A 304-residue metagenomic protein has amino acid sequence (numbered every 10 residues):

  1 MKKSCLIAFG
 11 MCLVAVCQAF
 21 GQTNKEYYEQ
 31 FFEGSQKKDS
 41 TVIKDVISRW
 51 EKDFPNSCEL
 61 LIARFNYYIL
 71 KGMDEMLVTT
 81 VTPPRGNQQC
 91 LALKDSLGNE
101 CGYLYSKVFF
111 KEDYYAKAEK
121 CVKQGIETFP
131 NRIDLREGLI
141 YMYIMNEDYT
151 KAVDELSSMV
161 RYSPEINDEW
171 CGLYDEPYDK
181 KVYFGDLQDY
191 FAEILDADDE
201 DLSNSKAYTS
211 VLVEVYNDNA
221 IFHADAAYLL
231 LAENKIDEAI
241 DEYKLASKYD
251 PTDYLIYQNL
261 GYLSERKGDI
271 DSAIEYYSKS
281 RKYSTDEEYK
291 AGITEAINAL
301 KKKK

Functional and structural regions predicted by a protein language model:
N24, C58-E59, I133-D134, N167 (+5 more regions): Helix-start (N-cap) detector for alpha-helical repeat units in TPR-like alpha-solenoids, especially tetratricopeptide
F32, N66, Y141, A192-E193 (+4 more regions): Residue-level recognition of tetratricopeptide repeat
P55-N56, P130-N131, P164, Y216-N217 (+2 more regions): Short coil turns that delineate tetratricopeptide repeat
A63, G138, D225, N259 (+1 more regions): Canonical tetratricopeptide repeat
Y67-Q124, T128, G138, M145 (+3 more regions): Short coil/linker segments at helix-helix boundaries
L70, M145, D196-A197, A232 (+2 more regions): Register position in tetratricopeptide repeats
K107, D179-K248: Alpha-helical adaptor scaffolds
